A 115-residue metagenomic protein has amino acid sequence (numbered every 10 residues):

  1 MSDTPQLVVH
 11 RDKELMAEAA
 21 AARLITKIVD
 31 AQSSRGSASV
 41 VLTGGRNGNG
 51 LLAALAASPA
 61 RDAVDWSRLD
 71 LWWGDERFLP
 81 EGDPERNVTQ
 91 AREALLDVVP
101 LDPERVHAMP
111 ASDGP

Functional and structural regions predicted by a protein language model:
M1-V40: N-terminal glycine-/serine-/threonine-rich phosphate-binding loop
S2-T4, V64-P115: Ligand-binding beta-strand-loop-alpha-helix segment within the catalytic cores of soluble metabolic enzymes
H10, T43-G45, G74: Acidic/polar N-terminal loop/beta-strand segments that form early-domain functional surfaces
R11, R46, S112-G114: Short beta->alpha linker loops
L15, A19, R46, G50 (+2 more regions): Conserved active-site and cofactor/substrate-binding residues in soluble primary-metabolism enzymes
A21-V29, A56, R92-L96: Generic structural signal for well-ordered alpha-helical scaffold segments
L24, G45, V106: Residue-level signal for inorganic ion chemistry
Q32-P59: Glycine-rich N-terminal segment of FAD-binding domains in flavoprotein oxidoreductases, spanning the beta-loop-helix
